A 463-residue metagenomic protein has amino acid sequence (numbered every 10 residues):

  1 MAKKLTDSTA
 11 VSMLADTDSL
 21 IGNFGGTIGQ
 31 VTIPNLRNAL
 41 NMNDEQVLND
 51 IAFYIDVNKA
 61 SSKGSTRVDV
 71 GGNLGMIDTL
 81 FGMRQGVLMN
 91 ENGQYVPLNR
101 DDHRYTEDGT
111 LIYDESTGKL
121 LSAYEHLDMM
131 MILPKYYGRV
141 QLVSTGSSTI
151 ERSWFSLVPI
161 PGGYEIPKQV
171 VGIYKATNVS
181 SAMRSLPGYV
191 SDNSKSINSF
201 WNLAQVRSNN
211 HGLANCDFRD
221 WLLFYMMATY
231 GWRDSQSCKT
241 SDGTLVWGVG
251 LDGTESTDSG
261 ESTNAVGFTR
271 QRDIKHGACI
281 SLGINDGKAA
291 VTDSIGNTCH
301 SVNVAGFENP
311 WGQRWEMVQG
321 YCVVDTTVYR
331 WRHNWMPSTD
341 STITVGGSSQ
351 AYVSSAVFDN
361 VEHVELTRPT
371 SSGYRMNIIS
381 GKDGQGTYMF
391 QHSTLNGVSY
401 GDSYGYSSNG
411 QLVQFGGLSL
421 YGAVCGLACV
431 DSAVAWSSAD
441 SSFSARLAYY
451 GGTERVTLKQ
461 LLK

Functional and structural regions predicted by a protein language model:
M1-T17, N23, L461-K463: Short, intrinsically disordered N-terminal pre-domain segments
D16, L127-M129, E165-P167, N303-V304 (+4 more regions): Residues that flank catalytic or metal-binding motifs in active/ligand-binding sites
G22-N41: Short, surface-exposed terminal/edge motifs of secreted or surface/virion proteins that either
F24-T27, A60, Y136-G138, A176-N178 (+3 more regions): Acidic glycine-/aspartate-rich tracts in secreted/extracellular proteins
E45-I132, G138-V140, H211, K463: GGW-centered surface loops in extracellular recognition modules
I55-V57, D220, C238-H276, N285-G287 (+3 more regions): C-terminal, surface-exposed recognition/capping segments
L120, Y124-L127, S153-P310: Short aromatic-cysteine micro-motif
E125-I132, V140-Q141, T145-H211, D325-T367 (+2 more regions): Extracellular adhesion/carbohydrate-recognition regions
